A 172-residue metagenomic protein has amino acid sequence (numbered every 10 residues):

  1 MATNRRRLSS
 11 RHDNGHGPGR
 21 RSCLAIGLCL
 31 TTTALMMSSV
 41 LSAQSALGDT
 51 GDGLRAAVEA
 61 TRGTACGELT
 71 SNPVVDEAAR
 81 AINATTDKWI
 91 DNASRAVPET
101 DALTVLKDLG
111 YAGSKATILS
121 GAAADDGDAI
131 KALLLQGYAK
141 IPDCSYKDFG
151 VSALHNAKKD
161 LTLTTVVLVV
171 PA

Functional and structural regions predicted by a protein language model:
M1, C29-T31, D160: A detector of low-complexity, intrinsically disordered, Ser/Thr/Gly/Pro/Ala-rich segments
M1-R20: N-terminal secretory signal peptides that target proteins for export/translocation
H12, A43-S45, R55: N-terminal non-globular leader segments, chiefly Sec-dependent signal peptides
G17-T33: Sec-dependent N-terminal signal peptides
L24-A25, S39, D76: Detector for intrinsically disordered, low-structure N-terminal pre-sequences
T33-Q44: C-terminal segment of classical bacterial N-terminal signal peptides
L47-K107: Short, well-ordered surface patches within globular domains
P98-A172: A well-ordered secondary-structure block
